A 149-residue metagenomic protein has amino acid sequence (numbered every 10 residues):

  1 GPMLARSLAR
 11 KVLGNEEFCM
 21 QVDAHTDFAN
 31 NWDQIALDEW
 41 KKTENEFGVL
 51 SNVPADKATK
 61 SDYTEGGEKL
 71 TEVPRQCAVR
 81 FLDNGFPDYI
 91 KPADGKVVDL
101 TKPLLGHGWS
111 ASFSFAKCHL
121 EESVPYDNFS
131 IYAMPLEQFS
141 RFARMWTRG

Functional and structural regions predicted by a protein language model:
G1-G149: Catalytic cores of eukaryotic secretory-pathway lumenal/extracellular enzymes that build and remodel glycoconjugates
